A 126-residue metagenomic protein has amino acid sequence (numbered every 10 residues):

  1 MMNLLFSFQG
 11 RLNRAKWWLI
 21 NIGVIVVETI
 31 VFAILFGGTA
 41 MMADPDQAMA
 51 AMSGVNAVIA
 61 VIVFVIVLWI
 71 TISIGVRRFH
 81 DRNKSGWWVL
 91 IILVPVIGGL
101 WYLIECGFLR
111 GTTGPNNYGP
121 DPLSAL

Functional and structural regions predicted by a protein language model:
M1-V27, T71-W87, E105-L126: Membrane-interface extramembranous regions at the lipid-water interface
M2-L5, I66, V94: N-terminal hydrophobic alpha-helix used for membrane targeting or insertion
I25, P95-V96: Residue-level recognition of pore/gate-forming positions within transmembrane alpha-helices of multi-pass
E28-L68, I92: Membrane-helix interface segments in multi-pass membrane proteins
T29, V65-S73, I97-I104: Alpha-helical transmembrane segments
F36-G38, G99, C106: Short, charged/polar low-complexity linear motifs in solvent-exposed/disordered segments
W88-I92, Y102: Short, hydrophobic/aromatic-rich beta-strand segments within well-structured domains
